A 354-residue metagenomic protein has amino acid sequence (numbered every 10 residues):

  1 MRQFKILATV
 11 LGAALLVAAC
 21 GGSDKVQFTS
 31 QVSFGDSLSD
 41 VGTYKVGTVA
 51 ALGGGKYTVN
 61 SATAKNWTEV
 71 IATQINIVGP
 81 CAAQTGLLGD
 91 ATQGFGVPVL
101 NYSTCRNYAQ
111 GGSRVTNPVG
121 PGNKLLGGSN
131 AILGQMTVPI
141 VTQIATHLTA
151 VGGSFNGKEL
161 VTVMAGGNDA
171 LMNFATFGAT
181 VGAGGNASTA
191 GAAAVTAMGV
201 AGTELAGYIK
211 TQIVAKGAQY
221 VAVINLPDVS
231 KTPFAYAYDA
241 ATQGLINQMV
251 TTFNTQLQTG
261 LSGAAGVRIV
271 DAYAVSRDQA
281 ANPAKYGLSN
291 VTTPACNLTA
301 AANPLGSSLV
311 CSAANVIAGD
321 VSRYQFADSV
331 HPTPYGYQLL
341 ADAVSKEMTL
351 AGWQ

Functional and structural regions predicted by a protein language model:
M1-K25: Gram-negative bacterial Sec-dependent N-terminal signal peptides
C20-Q354: Conserved active-site regions of diverse hydrolases
